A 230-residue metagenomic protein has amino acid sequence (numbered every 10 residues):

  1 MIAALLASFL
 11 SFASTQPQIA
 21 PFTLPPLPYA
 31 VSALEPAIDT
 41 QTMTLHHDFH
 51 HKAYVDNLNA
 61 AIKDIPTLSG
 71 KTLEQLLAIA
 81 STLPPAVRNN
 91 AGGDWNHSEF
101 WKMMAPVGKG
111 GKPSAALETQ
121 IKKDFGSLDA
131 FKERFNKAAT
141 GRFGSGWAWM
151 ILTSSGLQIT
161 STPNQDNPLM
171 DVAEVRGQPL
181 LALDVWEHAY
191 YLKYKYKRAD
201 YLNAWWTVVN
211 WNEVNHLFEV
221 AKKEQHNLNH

Functional and structural regions predicted by a protein language model:
I2-S11: Bacterial N-terminal signal peptides
F12-H230: Feature for soluble, non-membrane regions of globular proteins
